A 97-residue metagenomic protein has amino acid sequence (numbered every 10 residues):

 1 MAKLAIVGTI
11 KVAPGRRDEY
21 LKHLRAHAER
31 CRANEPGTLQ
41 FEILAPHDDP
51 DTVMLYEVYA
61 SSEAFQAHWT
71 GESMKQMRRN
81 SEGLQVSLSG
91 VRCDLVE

Functional and structural regions predicted by a protein language model:
A2-L4, E42-D51, Q76-E97: Glycine-rich beta-strand-turn "strand-cap" elements at beta-sheet edges
L4-K11, Q40-W69: Short, well-ordered beta-strand segments in beta-rich or mixed alpha/beta enzyme and ligand-binding folds
V12-P14, S61, D94-E97: Non-catalytic surface loops within mature trypsin-like serine protease
R16-L39, S73-Q76: Short amphipathic alpha-helical segments
L24, H68-W69, R78-S81: Short, flexible helix/strand-to-coil boundary loops that buttress conserved ligand/catalytic motifs in alpha/beta
N34-G37, D49, T70, L84: Short, structurally constrained coil/turn elements that cap an alpha-helix or connect an alpha-helix to the following
